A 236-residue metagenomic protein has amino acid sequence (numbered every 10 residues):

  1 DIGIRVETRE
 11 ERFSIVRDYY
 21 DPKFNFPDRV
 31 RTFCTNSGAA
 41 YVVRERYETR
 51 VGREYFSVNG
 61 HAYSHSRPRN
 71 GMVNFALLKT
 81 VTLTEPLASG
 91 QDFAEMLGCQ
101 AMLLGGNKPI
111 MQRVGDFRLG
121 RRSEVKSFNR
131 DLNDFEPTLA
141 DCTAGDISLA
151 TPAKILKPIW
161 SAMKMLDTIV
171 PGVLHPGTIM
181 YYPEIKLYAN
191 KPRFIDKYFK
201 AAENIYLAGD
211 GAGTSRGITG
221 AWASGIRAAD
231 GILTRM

Functional and structural regions predicted by a protein language model:
D1-M236: Residues forming the flavin
